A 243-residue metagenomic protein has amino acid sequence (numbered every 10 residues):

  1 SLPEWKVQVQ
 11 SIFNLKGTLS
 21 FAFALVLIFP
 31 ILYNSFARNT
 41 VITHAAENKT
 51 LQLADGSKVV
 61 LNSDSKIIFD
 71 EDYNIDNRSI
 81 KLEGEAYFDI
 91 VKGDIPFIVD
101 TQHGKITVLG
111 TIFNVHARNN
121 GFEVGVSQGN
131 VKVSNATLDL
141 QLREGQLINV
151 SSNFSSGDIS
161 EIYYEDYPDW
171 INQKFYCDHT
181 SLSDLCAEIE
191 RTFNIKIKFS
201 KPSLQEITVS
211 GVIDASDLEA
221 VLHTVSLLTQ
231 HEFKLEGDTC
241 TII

Functional and structural regions predicted by a protein language model:
L2-I243: A residue-level detector for the "anchor" residue at the start of short, highly conserved motifs
